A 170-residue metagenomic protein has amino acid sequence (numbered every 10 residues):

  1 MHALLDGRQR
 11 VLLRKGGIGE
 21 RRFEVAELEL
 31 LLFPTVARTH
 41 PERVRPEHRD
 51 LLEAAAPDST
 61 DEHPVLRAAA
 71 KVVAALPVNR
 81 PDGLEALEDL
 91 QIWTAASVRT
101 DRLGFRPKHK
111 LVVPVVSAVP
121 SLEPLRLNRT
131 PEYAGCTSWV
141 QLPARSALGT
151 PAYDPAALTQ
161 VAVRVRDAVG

Functional and structural regions predicted by a protein language model:
M1-G170: Structured alpha/beta reader/binder surfaces that contact nucleic acids or chromatin modification marks
